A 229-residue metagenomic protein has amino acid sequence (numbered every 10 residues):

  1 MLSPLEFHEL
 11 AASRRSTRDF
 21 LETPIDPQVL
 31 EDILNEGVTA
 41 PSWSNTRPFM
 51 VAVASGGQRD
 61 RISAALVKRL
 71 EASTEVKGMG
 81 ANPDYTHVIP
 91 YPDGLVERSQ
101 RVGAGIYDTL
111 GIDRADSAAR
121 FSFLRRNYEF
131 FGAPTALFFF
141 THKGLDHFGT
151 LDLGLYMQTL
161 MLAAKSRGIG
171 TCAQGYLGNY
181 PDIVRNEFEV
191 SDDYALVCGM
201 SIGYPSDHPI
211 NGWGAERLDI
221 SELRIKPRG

Functional and structural regions predicted by a protein language model:
M1-G229: Acidic, surface-exposed loops and disordered segments
